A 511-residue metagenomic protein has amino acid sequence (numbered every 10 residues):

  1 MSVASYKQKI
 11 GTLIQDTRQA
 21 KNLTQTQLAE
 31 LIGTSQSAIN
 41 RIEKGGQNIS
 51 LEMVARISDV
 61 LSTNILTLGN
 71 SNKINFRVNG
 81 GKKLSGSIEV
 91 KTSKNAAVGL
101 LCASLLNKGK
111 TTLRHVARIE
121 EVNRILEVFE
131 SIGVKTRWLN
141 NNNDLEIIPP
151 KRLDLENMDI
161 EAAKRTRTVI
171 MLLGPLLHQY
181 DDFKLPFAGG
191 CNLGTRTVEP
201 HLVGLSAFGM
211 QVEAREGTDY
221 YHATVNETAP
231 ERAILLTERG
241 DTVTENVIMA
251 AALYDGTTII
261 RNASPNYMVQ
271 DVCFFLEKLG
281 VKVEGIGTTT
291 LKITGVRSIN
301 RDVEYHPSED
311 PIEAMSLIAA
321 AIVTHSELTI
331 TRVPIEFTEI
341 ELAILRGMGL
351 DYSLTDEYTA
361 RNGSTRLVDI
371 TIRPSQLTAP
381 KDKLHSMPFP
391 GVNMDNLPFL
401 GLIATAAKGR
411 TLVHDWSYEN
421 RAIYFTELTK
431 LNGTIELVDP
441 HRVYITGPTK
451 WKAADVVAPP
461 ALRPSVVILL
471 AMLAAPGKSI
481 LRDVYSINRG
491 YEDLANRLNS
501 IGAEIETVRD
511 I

Functional and structural regions predicted by a protein language model:
M1-A20: A short, Lys/Arg-rich alpha-helix, primarily the initiator
G11, Q15-T17, Q25, Q36-I511: Short, structured segments at the rim of ligand-binding sites
Q27-A29: Short alpha-helical "recognition helix" segments of helix-turn-helix
I32: Long, contiguous binding/interaction regions
